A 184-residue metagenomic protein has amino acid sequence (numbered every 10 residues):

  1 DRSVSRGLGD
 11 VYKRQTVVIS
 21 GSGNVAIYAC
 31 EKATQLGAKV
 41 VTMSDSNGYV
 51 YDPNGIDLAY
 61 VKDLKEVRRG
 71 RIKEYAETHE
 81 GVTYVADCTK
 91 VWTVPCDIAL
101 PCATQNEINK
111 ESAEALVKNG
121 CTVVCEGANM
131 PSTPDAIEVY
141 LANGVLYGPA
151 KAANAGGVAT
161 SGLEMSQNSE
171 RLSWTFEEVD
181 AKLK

Functional and structural regions predicted by a protein language model:
D1-L8, Y12: Single conserved hydrophobic/aromatic residue that forms the stacking wall/gate of nucleotide- or nucleobase-binding
Y12, V17-I19: Hydrophobic Val/Ile/Leu positions in short beta-strands of Rossmann-like dinucleotide-binding domains
I19, T42-D45, Y84, L100-P101 (+2 more regions): General beta-strand structural signal in soluble alpha/beta enzymes
S22: Glycine-rich Rossmann-fold phosphate-binding loop(s) that bind the pyrophosphate of adenine dinucleotide cofactors
A26-I27: N-terminal Rossmann-fold NAD(P) dinucleotide-binding loop
L36-A76: NAD(P)-binding Rossmann-fold cofactor-contacting core
K62-S112: A structured beta-alpha segment of the ubiquitous adenosine-cofactor-binding alpha/beta core
V117-K184: Adenosine-phosphate binding glycine-rich loop
